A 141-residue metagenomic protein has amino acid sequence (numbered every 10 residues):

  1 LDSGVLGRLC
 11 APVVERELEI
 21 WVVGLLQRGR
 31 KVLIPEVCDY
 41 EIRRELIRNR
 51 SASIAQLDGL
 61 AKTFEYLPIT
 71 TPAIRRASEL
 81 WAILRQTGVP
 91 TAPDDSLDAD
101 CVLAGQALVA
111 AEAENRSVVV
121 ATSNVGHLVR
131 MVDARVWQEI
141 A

Functional and structural regions predicted by a protein language model:
L1-D2, I34-P35, S96-L97, A121-V125 (+1 more regions): Histidine- and aromatic-rich ligand-binding microenvironments
L1-I34, R44-F64, R116: Short, well-structured N-terminal submotif of metal-dependent ribonuclease cores
L6, D39-I42, I74, L128: A generic structural signal for short hydrophobic patches within well-formed alpha-helices
P12-V13, L46-I47, L80, M131-R135: Short aromatic-enriched loop/helix-cap "lid" or pocket-rim segments at secondary-structure transitions that line
G24-L25, L60, L84, A110 (+1 more regions): Hydrophobic helix-cap positions at the C-terminus of alpha-helices in RecA-like/P-loop ATPase nucleotide-binding cores
N49-S53, L84-R85, Q138-E139: Short, hinge-like loop/turn segments at secondary-structure boundaries
K62-L67, L128-R135: Short, mixed-charge aromatic SLiMs
E65-S123: Active-site neighborhoods of divalent-metal-dependent phosphate/nucleic-acid chemistry enzymes
